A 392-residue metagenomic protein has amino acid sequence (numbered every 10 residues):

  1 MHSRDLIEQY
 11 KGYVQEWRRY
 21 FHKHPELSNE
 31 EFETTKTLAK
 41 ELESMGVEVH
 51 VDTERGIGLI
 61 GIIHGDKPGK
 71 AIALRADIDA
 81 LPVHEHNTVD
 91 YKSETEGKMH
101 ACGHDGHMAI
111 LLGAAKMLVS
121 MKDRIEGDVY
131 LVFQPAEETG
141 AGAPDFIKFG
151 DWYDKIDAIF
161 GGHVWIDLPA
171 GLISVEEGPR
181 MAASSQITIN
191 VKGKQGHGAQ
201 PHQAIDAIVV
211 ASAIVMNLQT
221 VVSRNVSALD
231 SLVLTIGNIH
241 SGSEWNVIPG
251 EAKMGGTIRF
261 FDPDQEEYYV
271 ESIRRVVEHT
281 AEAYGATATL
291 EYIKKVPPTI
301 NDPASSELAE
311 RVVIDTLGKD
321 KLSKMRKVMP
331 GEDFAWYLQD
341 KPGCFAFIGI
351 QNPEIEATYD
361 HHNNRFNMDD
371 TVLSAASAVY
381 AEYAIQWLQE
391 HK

Functional and structural regions predicted by a protein language model:
M1-H100, A109-I125: Acidic/His- and Gly-rich active-site-bordering loop/insert found across diverse amide/peptide-bond hydrolases
V14, S28, F32-A39, L111 (+6 more regions): Hydrophobic face of alpha-helices
F21, G61, L74, H104 (+8 more regions): Divalent metal-coordination and catalytic microenvironments
I63, V191-G193, I258: Hydrophobic beta-strand positions in extracellular immunoglobulin-like domains
A73-R75, H84, I187, F345-I350: Non-cysteine beta-strand/loop elements that form the S-adenosyl-L-methionine
L81-V83, N87-M99, D105-G106, L112 (+2 more regions): Histidine/acidic-residue-rich, glycine-tolerant segments that coordinate divalent metal ions
S212-K392: Metal-dependent amide/peptide-bond hydrolase catalytic core, centered on the "pita-bread" metallohydrolase fold
